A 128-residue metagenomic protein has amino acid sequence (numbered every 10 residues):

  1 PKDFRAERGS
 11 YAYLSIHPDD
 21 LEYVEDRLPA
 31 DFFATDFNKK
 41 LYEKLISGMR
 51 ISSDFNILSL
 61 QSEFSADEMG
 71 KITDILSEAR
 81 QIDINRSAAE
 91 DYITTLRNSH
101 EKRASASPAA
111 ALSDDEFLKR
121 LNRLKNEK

Functional and structural regions predicted by a protein language model:
P1-I51, L124-E127: Non-catalytic protein-protein interaction segments used by genome-maintenance enzymes to assemble and couple activities
I46-K128: Bacterial replisome coupling helices
